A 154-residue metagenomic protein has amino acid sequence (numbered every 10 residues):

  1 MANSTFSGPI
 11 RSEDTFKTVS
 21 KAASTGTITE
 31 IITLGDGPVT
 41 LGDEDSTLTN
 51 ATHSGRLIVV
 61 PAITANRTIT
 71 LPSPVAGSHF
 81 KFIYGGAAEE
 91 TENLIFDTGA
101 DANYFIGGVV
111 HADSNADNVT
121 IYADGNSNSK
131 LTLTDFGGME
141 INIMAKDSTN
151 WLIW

Functional and structural regions predicted by a protein language model:
M1, R67-T70, L131: Short aromatic-glycine motifs in intrinsically disordered, low-complexity regions
A2-N3, R11: Long, leucine- and charge-enriched amphipathic alpha-helices that form heptad-repeat coiled-coil/leucine-zipper-like
N3, D124, T134-F136: Short solvent-exposed loop/turn micro-motifs enriched in small/polar/acidic residues
S4, I63-A65, G137: Residues that act as N-cap/strand-start positions at coil-to-secondary-structure junctions
F6, P74-A76, D135-G137: Solvent-exposed loop and beta-edge segments used for protein-protein assembly and interaction
P9-R11, T15-N118, A145-W154: Exposed extracellular interaction/assembly regions and N-terminal maturation sites
S114-S129: Contiguous ligand/interfacial binding patches
N128-W154: Low-complexity acidic/polar repeat-biased segments
